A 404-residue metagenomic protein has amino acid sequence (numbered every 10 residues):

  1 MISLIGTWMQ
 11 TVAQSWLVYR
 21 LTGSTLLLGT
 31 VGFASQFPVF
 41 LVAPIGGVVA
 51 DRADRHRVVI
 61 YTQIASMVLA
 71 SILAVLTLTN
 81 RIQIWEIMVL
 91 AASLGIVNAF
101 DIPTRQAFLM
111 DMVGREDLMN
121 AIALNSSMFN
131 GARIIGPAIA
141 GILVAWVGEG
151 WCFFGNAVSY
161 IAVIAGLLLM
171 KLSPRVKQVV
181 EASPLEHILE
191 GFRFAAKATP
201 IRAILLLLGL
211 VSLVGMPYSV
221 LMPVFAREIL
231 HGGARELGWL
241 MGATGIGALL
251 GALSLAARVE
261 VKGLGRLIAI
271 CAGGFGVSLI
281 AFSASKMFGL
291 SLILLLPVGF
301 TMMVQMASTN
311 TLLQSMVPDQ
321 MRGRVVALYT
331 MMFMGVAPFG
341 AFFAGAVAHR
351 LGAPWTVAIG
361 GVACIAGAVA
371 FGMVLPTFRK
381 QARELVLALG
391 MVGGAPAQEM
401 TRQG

Functional and structural regions predicted by a protein language model:
M1-G404: Alpha-helical transmembrane-bundle signature of multi-pass membrane transport and export proteins
